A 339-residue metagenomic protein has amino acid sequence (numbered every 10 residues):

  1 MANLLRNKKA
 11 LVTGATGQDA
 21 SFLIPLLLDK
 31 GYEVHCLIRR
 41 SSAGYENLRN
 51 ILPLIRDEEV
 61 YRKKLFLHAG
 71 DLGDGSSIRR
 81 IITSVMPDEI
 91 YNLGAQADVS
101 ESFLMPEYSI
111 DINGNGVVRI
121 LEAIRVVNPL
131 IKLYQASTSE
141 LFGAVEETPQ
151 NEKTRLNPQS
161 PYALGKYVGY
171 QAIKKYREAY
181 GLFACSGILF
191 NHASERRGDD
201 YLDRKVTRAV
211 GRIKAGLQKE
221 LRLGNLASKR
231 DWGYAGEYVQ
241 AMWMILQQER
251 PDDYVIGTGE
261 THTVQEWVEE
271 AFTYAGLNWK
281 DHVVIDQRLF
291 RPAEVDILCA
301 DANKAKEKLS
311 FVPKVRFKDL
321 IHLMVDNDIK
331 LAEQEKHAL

Functional and structural regions predicted by a protein language model:
M1-H192, L246, V315, M324-L339: N-terminal Rossmann-like NAD(P)+-binding domain of SDR-like oxidoreductases, especially those catalyzing
L11, Q18, F22, S160 (+5 more regions): Amphipathic alpha-helical recognition patches that constitute DNA-binding helices
D19, A43, E101, F142 (+4 more regions): Secondary-structure boundary/capping motif
L27-D29, C36-L37, R62, G70 (+1 more regions): C-terminal substrate-binding subdomain of Rossmann-fold SDR/epimerase-dehydratase oxidoreductases
A43-E46, G94, D98, M105 (+12 more regions): Residue-level signal for pocket-adjacent positions within structured domains
Y45-N50, V145-T148, R197-Y201, A235-G236 (+2 more regions): Short aromatic-enriched loop/helix-cap "lid" or pocket-rim segments at secondary-structure transitions that line
Y134, T148, C185, D199-D200 (+3 more regions): Residues that recognize and position ribonucleotide moieties
P158-G165, E195, D199-D203, D231-Y234: The catalytic Tyr-centered alpha-helix of NAD(P)H-dependent dehydrogenases
